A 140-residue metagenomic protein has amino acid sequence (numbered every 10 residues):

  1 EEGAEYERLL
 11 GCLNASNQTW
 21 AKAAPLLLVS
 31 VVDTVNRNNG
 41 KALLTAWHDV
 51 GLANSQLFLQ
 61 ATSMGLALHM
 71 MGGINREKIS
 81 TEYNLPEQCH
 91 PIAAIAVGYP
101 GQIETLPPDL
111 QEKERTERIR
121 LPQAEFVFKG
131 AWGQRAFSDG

Functional and structural regions predicted by a protein language model:
E1-G140: Acidic, surface-exposed loops and disordered segments
